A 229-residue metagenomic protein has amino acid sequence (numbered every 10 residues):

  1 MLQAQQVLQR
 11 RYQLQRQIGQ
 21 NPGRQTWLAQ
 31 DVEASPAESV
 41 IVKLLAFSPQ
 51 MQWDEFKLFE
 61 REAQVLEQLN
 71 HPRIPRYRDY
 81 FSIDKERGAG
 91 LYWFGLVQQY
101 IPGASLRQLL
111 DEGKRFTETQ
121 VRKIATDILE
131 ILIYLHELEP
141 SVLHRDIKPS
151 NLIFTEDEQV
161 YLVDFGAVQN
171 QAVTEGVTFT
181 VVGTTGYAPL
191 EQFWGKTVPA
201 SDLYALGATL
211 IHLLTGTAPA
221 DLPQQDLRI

Functional and structural regions predicted by a protein language model:
K43-S48: Conserved beta3-strand ATP-binding lysine motif
P49-Q68: AlphaC helix of the eukaryotic protein kinase fold
R76-F94: Short beta-strand micro-motifs within the conserved protein kinase catalytic domain, predominantly in the N-lobe
G88-S105, L109: Conserved short submotifs of the Hanks-type protein kinase catalytic core that shape the nucleotide-binding pocket
I124-A125: Activation segment signature within eukaryotic-like protein kinase domains
L129-V142: Protein kinase catalytic-loop region centered on the HRD/HxD motif
G176-E191: Conserved activation segment of eukaryotic-like protein kinases, specifically the C-terminal portion of the activation
